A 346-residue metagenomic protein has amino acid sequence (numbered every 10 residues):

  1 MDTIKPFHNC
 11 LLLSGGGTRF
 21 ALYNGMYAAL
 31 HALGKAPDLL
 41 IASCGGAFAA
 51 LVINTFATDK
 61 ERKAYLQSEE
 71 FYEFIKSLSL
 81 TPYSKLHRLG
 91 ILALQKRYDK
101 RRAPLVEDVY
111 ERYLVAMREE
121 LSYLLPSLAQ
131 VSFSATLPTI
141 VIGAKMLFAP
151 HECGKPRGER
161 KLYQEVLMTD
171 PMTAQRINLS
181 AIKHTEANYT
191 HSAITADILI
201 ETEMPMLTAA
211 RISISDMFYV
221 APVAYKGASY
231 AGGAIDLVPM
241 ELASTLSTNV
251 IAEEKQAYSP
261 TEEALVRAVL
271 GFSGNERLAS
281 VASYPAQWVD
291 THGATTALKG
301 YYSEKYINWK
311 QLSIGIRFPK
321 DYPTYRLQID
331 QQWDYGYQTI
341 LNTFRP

Functional and structural regions predicted by a protein language model:
M1-L40, L51-P346: Patatin-like phospholipase
C44: Catalytic nucleophile serine of serine hydrolases, specifically the conserved "nucleophile elbow" pentapeptide
A47-A49: FAD-binding core of FAD-dependent oxidoreductases, characterized by glycine-rich FAD pyrophosphate-binding loops
